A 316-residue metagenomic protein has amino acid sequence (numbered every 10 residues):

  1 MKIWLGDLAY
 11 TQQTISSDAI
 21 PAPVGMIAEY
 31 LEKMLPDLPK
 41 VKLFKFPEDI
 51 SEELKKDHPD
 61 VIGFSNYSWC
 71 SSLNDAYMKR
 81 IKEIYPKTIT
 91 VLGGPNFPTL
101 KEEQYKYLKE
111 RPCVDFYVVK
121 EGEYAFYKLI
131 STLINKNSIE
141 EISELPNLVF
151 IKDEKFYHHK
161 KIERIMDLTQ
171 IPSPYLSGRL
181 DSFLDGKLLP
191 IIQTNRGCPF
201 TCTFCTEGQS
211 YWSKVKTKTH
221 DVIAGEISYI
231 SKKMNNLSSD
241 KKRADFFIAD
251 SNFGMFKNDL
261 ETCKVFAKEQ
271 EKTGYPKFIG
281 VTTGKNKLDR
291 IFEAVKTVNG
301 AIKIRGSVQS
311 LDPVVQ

Functional and structural regions predicted by a protein language model:
M1-W4, T11, L145, F150-I191: N-terminal [4Fe-4S]-dependent radical SAM core
K2-T14, V61, A249: Nucleotide-activated donor-dependent transferases that construct or modify glycoconjugates
I3, V41, T90, L145-P146 (+3 more regions): Hydrophobic/aromatic residues located in beta-strands of well-ordered beta-sheets within soluble catalytic
Q12-G25: Glycine- and acidic-residue-enriched helix-capping/strand-helix junction motifs
V24-P39, Q270: Short helix-loop-beta junction
E32, M78-Y85, A267-E271, K296: Surface-exposed amphipathic alpha-helices with a cationic face
L38-R164: Glycine-rich beta-alpha loop elements in corrinoid/cobalamin-binding modules across cobalamin-dependent enzymes
T169-Q170, P174-Q316: Radical SAM [4Fe-4S] cluster-binding motif and immediate context
